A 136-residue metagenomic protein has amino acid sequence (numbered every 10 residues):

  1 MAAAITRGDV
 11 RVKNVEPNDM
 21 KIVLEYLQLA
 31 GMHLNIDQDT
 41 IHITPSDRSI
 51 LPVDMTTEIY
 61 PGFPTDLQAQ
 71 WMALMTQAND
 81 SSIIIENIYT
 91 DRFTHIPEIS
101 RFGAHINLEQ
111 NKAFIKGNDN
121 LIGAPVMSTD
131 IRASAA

Functional and structural regions predicted by a protein language model:
A2-A136: Short, structured segments at the rim of ligand-binding sites
